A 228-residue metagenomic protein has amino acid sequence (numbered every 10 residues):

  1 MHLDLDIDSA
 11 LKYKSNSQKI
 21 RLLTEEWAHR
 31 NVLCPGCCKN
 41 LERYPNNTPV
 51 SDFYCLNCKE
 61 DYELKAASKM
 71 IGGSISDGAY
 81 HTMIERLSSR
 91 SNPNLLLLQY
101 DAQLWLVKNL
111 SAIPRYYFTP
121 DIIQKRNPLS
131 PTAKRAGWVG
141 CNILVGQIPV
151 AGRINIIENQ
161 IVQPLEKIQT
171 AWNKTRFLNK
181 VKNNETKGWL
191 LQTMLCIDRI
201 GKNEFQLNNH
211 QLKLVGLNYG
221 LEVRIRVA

Functional and structural regions predicted by a protein language model:
A10-L22, P35-L41: Short Cys/His-rich Zn2+-coordinating modules
I20-N31, R43-P49: Short, flexible, mixed-charge glycine/proline-rich loop motifs that serve as phosphate/nucleic-acid-contacting
C34-C37, C55-C58: Short cysteine-rich clusters marking metal-coordination/redox-active sites
L41-N47, K65-K69: Short Cys/His-rich "knuckle" micro-motifs
K59-N94: Short metal-binding segments enriched for Cys and/or His
N92-L106: Extended, Lys/Arg-enriched charged tracts that mediate electrostatic binding to polyanionic substrates
W105-D198: Long, low-complexity, charged/polar intrinsically disordered regions in eukaryotic proteins
K202-A228: Short acidic, hydrophobic short linear motifs in intrinsically disordered regions
